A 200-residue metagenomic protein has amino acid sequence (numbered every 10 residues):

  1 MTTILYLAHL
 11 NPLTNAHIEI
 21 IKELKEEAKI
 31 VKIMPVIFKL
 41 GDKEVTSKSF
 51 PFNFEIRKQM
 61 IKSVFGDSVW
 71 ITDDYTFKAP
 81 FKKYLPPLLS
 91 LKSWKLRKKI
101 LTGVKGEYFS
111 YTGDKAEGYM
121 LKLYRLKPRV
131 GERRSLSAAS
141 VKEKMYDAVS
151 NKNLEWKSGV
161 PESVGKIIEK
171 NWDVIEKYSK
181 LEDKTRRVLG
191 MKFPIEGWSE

Functional and structural regions predicted by a protein language model:
M1-E200: Nucleotidyltransferase catalytic core that binds NTPs
